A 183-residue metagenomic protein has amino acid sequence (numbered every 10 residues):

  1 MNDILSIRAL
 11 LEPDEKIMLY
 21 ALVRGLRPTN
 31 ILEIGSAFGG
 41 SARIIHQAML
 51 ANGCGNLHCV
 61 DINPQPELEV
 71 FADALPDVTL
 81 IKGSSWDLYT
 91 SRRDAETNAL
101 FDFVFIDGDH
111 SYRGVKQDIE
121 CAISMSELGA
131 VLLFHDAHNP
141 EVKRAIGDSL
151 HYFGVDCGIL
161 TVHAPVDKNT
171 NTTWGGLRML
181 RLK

Functional and structural regions predicted by a protein language model:
M1-F105, D109-K183: A short alpha-helical cap/connector motif
